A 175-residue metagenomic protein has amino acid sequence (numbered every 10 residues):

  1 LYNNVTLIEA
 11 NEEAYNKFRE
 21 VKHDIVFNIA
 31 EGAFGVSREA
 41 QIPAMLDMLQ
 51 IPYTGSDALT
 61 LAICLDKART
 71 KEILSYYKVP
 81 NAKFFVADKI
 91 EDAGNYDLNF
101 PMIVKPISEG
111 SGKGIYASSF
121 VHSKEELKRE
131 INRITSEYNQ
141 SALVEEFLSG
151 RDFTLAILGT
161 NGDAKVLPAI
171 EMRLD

Functional and structural regions predicted by a protein language model:
N3-F85: Conserved N-proximal alpha/beta basic substrate-recognition cap immediately N-terminal to, or forming the N-lobe
A10, K89, H122-S123: Alpha-helix N-cap recognition
E20-V21, Y96, S136-E137: Alpha-helix C-cap/termination motif
V26, Y53, F84, V104 (+2 more regions): Generic preference for hydrophobic
Y76-G110: Rossmann-like NAD(P)H-binding beta-loop-alpha module
M102-E130, D152-T154: Glycine-rich phosphate-binding loop of ATP-grasp-fold ATP-dependent ligases
K124-D175: Phosphate-binding site of ATP-dependent enzymes
